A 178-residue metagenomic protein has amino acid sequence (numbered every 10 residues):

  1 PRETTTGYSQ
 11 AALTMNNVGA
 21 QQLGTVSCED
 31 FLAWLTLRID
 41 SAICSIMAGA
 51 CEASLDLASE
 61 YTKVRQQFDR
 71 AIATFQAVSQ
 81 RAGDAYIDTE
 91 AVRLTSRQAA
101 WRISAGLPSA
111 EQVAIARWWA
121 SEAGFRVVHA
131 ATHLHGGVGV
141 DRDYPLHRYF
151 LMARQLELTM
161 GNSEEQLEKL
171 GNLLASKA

Functional and structural regions predicted by a protein language model:
P1-E52, D56, E60: FAD-binding core of flavoproteins
L35-A178: Alpha-helical interface subdomain recognition
